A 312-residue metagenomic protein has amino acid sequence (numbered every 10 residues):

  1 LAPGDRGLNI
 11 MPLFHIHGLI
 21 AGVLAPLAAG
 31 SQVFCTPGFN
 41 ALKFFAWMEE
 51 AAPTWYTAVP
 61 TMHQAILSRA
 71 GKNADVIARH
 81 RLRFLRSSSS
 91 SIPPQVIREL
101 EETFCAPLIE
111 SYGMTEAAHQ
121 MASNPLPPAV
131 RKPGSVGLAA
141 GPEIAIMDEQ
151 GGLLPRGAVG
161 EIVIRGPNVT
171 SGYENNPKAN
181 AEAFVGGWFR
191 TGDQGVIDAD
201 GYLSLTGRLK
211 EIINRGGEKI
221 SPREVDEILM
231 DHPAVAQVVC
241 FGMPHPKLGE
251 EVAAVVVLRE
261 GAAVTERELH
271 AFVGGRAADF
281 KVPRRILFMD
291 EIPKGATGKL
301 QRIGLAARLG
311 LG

Functional and structural regions predicted by a protein language model:
L1-R6, F14-T54, A65, R69-K72: Conserved AMP-binding/adenylation subdomain of ANL enzymes
P3-G4, L82, C105, P283: Phosphate-coordination loops involved in phosphoryl transfer and adenosine-cofactor binding
E50-A58, L67-R131, E143-A145, Q150: Gly/Ser/Thr-rich phosphate-binding loop
Y56, G166, S171-G172, A179-E182 (+3 more regions): AMP-binding/adenylate-forming catalytic core of the ANL superfamily
S89, G113, G137, D193 (+1 more regions): Active-site glycine-centered loops adjacent to acidic/histidine catalytic or metal-binding residues that shape
I109-E116, V136-A139, F241-P244, L287: Beta-strand->loop->alpha-helix junctions that form or flank phosphate-binding loops in nucleotide-handling enzymes
K132, A145-V163, V196-D200, A262-E266 (+1 more regions): Conserved beta-loop-beta connector loops within the AMP-binding
L138-G141, G152-A183, I220: Conserved ATP/PPi-binding loop(s) of AMP-dependent carboxylate-activating enzymes
